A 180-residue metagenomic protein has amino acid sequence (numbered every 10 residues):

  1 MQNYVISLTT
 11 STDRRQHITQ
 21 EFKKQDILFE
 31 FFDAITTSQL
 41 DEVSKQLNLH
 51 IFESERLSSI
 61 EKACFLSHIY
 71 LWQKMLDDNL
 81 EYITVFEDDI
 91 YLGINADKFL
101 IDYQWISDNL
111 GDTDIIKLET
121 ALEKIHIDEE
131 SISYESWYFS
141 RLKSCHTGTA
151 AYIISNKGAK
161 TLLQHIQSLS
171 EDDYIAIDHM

Functional and structural regions predicted by a protein language model:
M1-F86, I90-M180: An acidic/histidine-cluster motif and surrounding catalytic segment that typifies divalent-metal-assisted enzyme active
